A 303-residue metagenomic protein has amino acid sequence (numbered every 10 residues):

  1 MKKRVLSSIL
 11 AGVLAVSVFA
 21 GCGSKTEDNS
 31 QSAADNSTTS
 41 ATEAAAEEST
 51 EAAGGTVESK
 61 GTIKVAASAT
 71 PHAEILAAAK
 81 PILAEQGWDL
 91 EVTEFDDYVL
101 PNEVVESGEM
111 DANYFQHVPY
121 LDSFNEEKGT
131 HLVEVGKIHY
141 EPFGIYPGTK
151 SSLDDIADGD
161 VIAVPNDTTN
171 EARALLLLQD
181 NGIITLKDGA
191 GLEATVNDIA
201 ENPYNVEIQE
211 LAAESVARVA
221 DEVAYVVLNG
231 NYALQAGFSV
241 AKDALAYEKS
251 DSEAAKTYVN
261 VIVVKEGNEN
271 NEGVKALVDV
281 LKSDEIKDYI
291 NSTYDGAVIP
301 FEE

Functional and structural regions predicted by a protein language model:
M1-T26: Sec-dependent N-terminal signal peptides of Gram-positive bacterial secreted proteins and lipoproteins
V18-T50: Bacterial lipoprotein signal-peptidase II cleavage site
E43, E47, E51, A69-E91: Short, polar/charged alpha-helical segment
T56, V135-I184, K287: A conserved helix-loop-strand patch within extracytoplasmic ligand-binding domains of the periplasmic binding
E58-T70, W88-E94, V161-I162: Short, well-ordered beta-strand elements
V92-E103, G191-R218: Short helix-initiation/N-cap motifs at beta->coil->alpha
S123-V135, K150, E222, V227 (+1 more regions): Ligand-binding "clamshell"
P142-L153, Y258-N271: A bilobed periplasmic-binding-protein/Venus flytrap-type ligand-binding module shared by bacterial periplasmic
